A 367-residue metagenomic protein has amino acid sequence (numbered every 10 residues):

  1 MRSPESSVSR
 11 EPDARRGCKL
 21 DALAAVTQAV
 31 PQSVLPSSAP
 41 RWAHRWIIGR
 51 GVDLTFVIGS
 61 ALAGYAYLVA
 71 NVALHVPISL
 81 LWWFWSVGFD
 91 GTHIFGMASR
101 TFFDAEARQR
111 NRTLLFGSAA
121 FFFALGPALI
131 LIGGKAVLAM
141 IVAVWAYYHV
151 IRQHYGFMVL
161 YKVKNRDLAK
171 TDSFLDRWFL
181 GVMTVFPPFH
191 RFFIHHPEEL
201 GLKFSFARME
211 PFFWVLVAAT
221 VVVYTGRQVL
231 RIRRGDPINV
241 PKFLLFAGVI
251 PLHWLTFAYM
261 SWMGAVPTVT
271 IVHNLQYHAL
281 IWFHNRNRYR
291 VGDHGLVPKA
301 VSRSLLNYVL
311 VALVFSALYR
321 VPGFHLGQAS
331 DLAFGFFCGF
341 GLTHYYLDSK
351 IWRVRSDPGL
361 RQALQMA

Functional and structural regions predicted by a protein language model:
P40-G59: N-terminal membrane topogenic signal
A66-L80, F324: Short, hydrophobic transmembrane alpha-helix segments
I78-G91, A139-Y147, R208-A218: Structural signature of hydrophobic alpha-helical transmembrane segments
W82-T101, V150-H154: Central hydrophobic cores of alpha-helical transmembrane segments in multi-pass inner-membrane proteins across all
F102-T113, K162-S173, V229-P241, V291-P298: Membrane-interface helix-boundary motifs at transmembrane edges
E106, R110, A128-E210: Membrane-interface helix-loop-helix junctions at boundaries between adjacent transmembrane segments
T184-L245: Loop-centered beta-sheet repeat module
Y259-A265, L318-G335: Extracellular/periplasmic helix-loop-helix junctions in multi-pass membrane proteins
